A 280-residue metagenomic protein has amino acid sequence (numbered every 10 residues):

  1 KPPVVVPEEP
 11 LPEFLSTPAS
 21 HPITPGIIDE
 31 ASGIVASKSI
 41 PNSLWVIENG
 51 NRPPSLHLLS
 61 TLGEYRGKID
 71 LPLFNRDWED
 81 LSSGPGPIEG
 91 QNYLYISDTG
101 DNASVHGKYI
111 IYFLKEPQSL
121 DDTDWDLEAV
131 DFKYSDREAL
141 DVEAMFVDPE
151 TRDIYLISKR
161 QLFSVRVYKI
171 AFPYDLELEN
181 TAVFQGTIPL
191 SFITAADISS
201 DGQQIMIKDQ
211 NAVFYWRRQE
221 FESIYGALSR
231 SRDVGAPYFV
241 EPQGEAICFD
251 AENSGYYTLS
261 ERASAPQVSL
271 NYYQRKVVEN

Functional and structural regions predicted by a protein language model:
K1-N280: Sequence/structural signature of beta-propeller domains
